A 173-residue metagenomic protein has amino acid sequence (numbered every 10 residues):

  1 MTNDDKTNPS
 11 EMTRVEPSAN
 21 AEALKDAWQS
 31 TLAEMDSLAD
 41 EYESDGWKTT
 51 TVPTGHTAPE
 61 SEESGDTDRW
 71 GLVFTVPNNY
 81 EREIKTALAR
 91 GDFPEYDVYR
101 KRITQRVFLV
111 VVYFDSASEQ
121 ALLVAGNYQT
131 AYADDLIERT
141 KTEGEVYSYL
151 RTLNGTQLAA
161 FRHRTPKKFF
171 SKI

Functional and structural regions predicted by a protein language model:
T2-S64: Long, hydrophobic N-terminal alpha-helical segment
K6, K25, K48, K85 (+4 more regions): Context-gated lysine
A19-L24, W28-T31, I84-A87, V110 (+2 more regions): Generic hydrophobic, helix-prone segments enriched in Leu/Val/Ile
M35, T49, L72-F74, A125: Hydrophobic transmembrane signal anchors and adjacent membrane-proximal interface regions, especially in viral
D40, D97, V111, E145-Y147 (+1 more regions): Intrinsically disordered, low-complexity segments enriched in small/polar residues
W47, T75, N79, K85 (+5 more regions): Short linear sequence elements within intrinsically disordered, low-complexity coil regions
P53-S116: Long, continuous compositionally biased terminal/linker segments
E119-I173: Glycine-rich, aromatic-bearing surface loops/beta-hairpins
